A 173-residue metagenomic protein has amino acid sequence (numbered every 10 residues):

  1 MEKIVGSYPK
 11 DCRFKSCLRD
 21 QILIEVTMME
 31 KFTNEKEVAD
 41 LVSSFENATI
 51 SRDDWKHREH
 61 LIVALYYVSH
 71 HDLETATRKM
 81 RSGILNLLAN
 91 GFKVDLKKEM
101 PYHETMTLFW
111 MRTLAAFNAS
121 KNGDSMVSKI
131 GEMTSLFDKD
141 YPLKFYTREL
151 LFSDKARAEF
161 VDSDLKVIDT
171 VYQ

Functional and structural regions predicted by a protein language model:
M1-K3, R13: Short glycine-rich, low-complexity segments
I4, A48, D53, R58 (+3 more regions): Surface-exposed loop/turn and secondary-structure junction residues enriched for glycine/proline
Y8-D11, D20: Intrinsic-disorder-associated, low-complexity terminal segments enriched in Asp/Asn/His/Tyr and depleted of Lys/Arg
K15-M28: Short, Lys/Arg-enriched N-terminal segments with co-localized hydrophobic residues within the first ~10-30 amino acids
E25-D40: Extreme N-terminal tail/first-helix region
N47-G123: Conserved, aromatic- and glycine-enriched, well-ordered alpha/beta core segments that occur as contiguous structural
E99-Q173: A charged, amphipathic interaction segment
